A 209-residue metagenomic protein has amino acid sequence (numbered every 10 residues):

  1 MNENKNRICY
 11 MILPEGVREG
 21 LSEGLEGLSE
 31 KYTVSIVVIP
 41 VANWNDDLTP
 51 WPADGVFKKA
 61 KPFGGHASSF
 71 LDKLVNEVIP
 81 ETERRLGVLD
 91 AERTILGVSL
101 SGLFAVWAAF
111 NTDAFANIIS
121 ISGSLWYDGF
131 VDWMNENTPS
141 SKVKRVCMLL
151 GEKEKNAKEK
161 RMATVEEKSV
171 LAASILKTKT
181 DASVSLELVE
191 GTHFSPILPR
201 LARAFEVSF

Functional and structural regions predicted by a protein language model:
N4-G87: Serine-hydrolase catalytic machinery in alpha/beta-hydrolase-like enzymes
M11-E15, S122, L150: The conserved beta1-alpha1 loop
L25-S29, A108-A109, A173: A conserved amphipathic alpha-helix that caps or lines the catalytic cleft of carbohydrate- and lipid-modifying enzymes
N76, A105-F110: Short, hydrophobic alpha-helix immediately C-terminal to the catalytic nucleophile
E92-G97, I121: Short beta-strand immediately N-terminal to the catalytic nucleophile in serine-hydrolase-like folds
L96-S101, A105: Gly/Ala-rich beta-loop-alpha elbow adjacent to hydrolase catalytic centers
A114-W126, K144-R145: A conserved short beta-strand
W126-S208: The feature captures the conserved acid-bearing segment of alpha/beta-hydrolase catalytic domains
